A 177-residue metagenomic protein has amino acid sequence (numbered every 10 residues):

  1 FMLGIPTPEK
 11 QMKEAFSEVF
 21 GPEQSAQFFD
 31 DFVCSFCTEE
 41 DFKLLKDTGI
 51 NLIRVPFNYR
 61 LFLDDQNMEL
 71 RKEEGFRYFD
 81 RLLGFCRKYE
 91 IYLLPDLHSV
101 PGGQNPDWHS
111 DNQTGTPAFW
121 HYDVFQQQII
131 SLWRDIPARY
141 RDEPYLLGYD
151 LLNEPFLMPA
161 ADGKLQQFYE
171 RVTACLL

Functional and structural regions predicted by a protein language model:
F1-L176: Active-site mouth of glycoside hydrolases
